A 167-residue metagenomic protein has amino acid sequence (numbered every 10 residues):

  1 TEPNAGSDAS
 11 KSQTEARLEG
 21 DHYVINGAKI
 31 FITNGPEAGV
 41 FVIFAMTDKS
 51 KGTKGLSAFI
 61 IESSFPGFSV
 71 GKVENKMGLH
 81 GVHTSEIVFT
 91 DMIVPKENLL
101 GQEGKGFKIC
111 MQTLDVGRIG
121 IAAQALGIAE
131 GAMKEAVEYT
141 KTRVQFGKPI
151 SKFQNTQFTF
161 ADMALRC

Functional and structural regions predicted by a protein language model:
T1-P3, M46: Beta-hairpin (beta-strand-turn-beta-strand) motif
P3-S7, I30-P36, L79, V116-G120: Glycine-rich phosphate/pyrophosphate-binding beta-alpha loops
D8-K11, E62, V88, V94: Structural signature of FAD isoalloxazine-binding scaffolds in flavoprotein oxidoreductases
D8-S10, N34-G39, G52-G55, H80-V82 (+1 more regions): Short glycine/proline-enriched turns and hinge-like loops at secondary-structure junctions
T14-R17: A structural signal for short hydrophobic beta-strand segments in well-ordered beta-sheet cores
H22, N26-V70: A short core secondary-structure module
F68-C167: Glycine-rich beta->alpha junctions and the first turn(s) of the following alpha-helix
